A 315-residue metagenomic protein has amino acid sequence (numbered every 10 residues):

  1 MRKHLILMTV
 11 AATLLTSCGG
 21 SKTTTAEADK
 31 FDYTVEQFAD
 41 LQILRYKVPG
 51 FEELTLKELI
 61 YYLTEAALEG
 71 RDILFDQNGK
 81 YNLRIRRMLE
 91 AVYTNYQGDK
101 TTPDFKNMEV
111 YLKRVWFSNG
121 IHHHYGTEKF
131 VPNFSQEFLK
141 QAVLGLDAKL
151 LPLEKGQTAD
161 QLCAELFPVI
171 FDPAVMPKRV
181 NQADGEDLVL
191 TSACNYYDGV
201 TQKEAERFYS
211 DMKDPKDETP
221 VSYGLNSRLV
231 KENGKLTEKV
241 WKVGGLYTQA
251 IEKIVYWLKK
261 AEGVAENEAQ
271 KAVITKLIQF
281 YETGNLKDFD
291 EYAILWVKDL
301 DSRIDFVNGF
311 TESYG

Functional and structural regions predicted by a protein language model:
M1-H4: Positively charged n-region of N-terminal signal peptides that target proteins for export
I6-A12: Sec-dependent N-terminal signal peptides
L14-S17: C-terminal motif of bacterial Sec signal peptides marking the signal peptidase cleavage site
G19-S21: Bacterial signal peptide processing site
A28-K239, V243-G263: N-terminal helix-rich structural modules
K271-K276: Short, charged, amphipathic alpha-helical segments
D290-G315: Active-site-proximal, well-structured secondary-structure segments within enzyme catalytic domains
